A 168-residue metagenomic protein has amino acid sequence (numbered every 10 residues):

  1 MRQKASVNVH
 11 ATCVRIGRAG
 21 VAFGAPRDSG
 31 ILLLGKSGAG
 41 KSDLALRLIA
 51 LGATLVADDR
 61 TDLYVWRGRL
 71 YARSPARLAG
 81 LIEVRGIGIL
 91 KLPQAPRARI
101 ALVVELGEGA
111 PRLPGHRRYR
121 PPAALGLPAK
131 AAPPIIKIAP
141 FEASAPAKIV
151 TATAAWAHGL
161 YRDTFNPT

Functional and structural regions predicted by a protein language model:
M1-C13: N-terminal pre-Walker A segment at the start of P-loop NTPase domains
H10, R15-R18, I31-G35, Y64-R69 (+1 more regions): Hydrophobic/basic alpha-helical segments enriched in Actinobacteria
V14, G68, E83-Q94, R118 (+2 more regions): Short capping/connector residues at structural and topological boundaries
I16, P26-R27, R97-A98: Short loop/turn elements that form and flank the Walker-type P-loop nucleotide-binding site in RecA-like NTPase cores
A19-I49: Glycine-rich phosphate-binding P-loop
A22, A50-E108: Conserved nucleotide-sensing/catalytic segment adjacent to the nucleotide-binding pocket in NTP-handling enzymes
L32, V56, K137: Short, conserved beta-strand segments within well-ordered enzyme catalytic domains that often line or immediately flank
R97-T168: Conserved NTP phosphate-binding and transfer environment spanning the P-loop NTPase/kinase superfamily
